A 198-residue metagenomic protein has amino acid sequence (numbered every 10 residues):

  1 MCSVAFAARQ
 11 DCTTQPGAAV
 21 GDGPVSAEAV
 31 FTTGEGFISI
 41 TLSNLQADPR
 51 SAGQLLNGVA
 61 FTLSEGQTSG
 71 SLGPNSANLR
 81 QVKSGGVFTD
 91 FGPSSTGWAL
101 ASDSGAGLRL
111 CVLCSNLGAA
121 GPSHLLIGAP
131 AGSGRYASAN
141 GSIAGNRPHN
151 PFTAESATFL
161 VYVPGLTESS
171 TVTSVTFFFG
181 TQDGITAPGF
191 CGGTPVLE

Functional and structural regions predicted by a protein language model:
V4-L197: Mature extracellular "passenger" or substrate-interacting domains of secreted, surface-exposed proteins
